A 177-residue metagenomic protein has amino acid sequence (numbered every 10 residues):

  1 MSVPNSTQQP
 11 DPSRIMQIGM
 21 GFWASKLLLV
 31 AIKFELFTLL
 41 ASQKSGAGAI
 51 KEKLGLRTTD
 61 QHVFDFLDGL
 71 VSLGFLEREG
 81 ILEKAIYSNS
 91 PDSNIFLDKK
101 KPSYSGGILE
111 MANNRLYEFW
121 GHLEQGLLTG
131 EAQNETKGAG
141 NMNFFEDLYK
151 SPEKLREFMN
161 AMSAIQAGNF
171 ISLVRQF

Functional and structural regions predicted by a protein language model:
S2-S6, D11-A49, K53, D60-F177: Conserved Class I S-adenosyl-L-methionine-dependent methyltransferase catalytic core
